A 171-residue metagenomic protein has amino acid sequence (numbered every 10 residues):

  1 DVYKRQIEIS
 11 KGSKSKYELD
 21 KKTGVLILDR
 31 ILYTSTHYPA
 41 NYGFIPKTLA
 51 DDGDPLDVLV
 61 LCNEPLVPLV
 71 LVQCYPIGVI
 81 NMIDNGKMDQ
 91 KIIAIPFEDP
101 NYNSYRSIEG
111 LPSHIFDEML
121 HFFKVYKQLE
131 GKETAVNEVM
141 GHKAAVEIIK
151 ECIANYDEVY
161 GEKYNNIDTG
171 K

Functional and structural regions predicted by a protein language model:
V2-Y3: Short, small-residue-biased leader/transition segments that mark boundaries at the very start of proteins
I9-S13: Short polar catalytic/cofactor-binding loops
K16-N41: Glycine-rich loop/turn
N41, D52, D57-C62, P68: Compact, glycine-rich, soluble single-domain proteins
P46: Glycine-rich nucleotide-phosphate-binding loops and adjacent flexible coil segments
V72-H114: Conserved, surface-exposed functional patches that form binding/active-site neighborhoods
E98-K171: C-terminal, well-folded lobe of enzymatic/effector domains
